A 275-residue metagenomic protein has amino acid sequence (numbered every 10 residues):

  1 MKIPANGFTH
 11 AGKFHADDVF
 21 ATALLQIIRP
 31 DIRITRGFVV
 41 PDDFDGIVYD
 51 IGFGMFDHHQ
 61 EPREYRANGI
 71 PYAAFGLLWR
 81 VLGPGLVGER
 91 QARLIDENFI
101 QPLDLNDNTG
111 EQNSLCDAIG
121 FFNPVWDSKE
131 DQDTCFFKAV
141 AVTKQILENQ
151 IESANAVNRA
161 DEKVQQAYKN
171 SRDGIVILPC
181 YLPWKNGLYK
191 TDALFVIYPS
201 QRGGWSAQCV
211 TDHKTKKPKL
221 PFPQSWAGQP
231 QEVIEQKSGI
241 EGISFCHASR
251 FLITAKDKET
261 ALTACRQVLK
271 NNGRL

Functional and structural regions predicted by a protein language model:
P4-G46, D50: N-terminal ordered "arm"
D18, T22, V39, R63-G69 (+1 more regions): C-terminal accessory domains and tails appended to enzymatic cores
L25-I28, V81-G85, L103-D107, K129 (+2 more regions): Generic structural signal for hydrophobic core residues of well-folded globular domains
I28-I32, G83-Q91, T215: Short helix-capping/linker segments at secondary-structure and domain boundaries
I32-D42, E89-L105, F136-F137, V157-N158: Short alpha-helical "patches" and their helix-cap loops
V40-D45, G54-M55, G187-Y189: Short loop/helix-cap segments at secondary-structure boundaries that form the rim of catalytic
G46-V125: A basic- and aromatic-enriched beta-loop-alpha substructure that forms the phosphate/nucleotide- and DNA/RNA-contacting
